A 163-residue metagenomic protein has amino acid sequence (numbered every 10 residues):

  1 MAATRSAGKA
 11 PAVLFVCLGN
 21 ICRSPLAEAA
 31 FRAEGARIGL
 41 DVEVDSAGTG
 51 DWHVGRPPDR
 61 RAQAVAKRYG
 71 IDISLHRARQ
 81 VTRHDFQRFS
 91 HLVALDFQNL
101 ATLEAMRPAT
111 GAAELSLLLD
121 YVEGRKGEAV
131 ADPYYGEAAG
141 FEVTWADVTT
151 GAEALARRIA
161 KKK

Functional and structural regions predicted by a protein language model:
A2-R88, R157-K162: Conserved active-site segments centered on acidic
R5, H91, F97-K163: Phosphate-binding/catalytic loops
C17, A66, V93-A94, V148: Hydrophobic structural packing positions in well-ordered secondary structure
S24, D96-F97: Helix N-cap/beta->alpha junction signal
